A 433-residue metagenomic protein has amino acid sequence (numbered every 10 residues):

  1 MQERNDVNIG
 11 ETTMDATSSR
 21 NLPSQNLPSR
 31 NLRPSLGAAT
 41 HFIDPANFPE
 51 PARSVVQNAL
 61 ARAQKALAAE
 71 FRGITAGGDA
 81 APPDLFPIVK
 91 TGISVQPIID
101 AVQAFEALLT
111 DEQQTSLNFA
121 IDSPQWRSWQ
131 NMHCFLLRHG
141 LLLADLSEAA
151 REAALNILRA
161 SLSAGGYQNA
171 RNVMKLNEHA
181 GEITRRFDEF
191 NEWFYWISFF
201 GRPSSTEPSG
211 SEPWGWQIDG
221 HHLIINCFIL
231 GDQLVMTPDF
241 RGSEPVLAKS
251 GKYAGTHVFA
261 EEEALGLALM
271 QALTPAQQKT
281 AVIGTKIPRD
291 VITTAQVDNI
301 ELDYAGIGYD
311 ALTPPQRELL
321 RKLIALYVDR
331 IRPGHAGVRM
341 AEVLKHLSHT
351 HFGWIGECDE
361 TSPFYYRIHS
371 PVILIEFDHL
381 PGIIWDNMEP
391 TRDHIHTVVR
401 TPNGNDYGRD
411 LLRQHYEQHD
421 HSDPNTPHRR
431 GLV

Functional and structural regions predicted by a protein language model:
N5-D6: Acidic/polar hotspots within intrinsically disordered regions
I9-L109, T115-S163, Q168-V433: A cross-kingdom marker for long, charged
